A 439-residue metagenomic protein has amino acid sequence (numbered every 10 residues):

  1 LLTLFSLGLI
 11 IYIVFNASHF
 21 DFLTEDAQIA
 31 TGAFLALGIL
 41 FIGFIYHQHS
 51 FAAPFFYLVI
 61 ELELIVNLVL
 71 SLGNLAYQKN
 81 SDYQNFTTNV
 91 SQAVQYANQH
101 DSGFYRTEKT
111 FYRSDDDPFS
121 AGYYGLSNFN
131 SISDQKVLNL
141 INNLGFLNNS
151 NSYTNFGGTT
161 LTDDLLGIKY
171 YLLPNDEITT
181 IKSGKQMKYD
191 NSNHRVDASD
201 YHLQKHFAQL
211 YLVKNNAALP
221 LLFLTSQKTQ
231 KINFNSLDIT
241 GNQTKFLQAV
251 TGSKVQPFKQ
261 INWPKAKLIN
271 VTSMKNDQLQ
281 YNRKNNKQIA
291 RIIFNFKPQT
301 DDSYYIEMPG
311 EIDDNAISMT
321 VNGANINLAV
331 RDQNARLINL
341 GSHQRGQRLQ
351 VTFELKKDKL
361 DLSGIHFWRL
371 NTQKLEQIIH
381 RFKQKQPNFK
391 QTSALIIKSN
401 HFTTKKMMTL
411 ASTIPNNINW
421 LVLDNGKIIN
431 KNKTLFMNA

Functional and structural regions predicted by a protein language model:
L1-F86: Contiguous transmembrane helix-bundle modules in multi-pass membrane proteins
L2, P54-V59, F104-T107, K169-Y170 (+1 more regions): Beta-sheet entry/capping signal
L62-K79, Y96-I168, Q377-Q386, N416-N417: Extracytoplasmic/lumenal acceptor-recognition loop(s) of multi-pass membrane glycoenzymes
S81-A97: Short extracytoplasmic/periplasmic juxtamembrane "stem" segments immediately C-terminal to an N-terminal membrane anchor
Y83-F86, L147-S152, R283-N285: Short, flexible loop segments at the rims of nucleotide/cofactor-binding pockets, characterized by
S131-K231, N235-D238, T251-K254: A cross-kingdom signal targeting lumenal/periplasmic-facing segments of multi-pass membrane and secretory-pathway
N233-K284: Extended carbohydrate-recognition surfaces in non-catalytic/accessory domains of CAZymes and lectin-like proteins
N262-A439: Active-site-proximal, structured, solvent-exposed surfaces of multi-pass membrane proteins that position macromolecular
